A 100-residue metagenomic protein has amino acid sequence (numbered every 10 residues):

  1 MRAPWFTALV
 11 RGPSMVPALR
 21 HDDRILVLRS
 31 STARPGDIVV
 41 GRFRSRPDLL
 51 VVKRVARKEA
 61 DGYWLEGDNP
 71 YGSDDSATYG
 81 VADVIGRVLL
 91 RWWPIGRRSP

Functional and structural regions predicted by a protein language model:
M1-P100: Extended hydrophobic leader/signal-anchor segments used for secretion and membrane insertion
